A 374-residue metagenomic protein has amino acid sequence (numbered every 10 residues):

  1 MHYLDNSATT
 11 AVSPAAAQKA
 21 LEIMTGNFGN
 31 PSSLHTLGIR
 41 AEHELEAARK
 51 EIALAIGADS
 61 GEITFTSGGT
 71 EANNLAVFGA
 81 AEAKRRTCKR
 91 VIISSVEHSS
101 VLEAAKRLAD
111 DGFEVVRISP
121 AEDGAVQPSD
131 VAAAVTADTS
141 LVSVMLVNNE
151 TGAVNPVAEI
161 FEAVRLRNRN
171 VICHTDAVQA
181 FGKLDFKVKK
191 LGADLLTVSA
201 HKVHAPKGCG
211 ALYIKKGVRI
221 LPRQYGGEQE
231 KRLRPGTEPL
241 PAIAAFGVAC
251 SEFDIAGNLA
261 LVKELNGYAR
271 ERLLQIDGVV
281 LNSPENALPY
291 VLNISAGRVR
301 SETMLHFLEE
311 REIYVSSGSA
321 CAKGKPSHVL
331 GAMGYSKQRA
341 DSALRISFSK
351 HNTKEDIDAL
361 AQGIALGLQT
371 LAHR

Functional and structural regions predicted by a protein language model:
M1-R374: Pyridoxal 5′-phosphate
